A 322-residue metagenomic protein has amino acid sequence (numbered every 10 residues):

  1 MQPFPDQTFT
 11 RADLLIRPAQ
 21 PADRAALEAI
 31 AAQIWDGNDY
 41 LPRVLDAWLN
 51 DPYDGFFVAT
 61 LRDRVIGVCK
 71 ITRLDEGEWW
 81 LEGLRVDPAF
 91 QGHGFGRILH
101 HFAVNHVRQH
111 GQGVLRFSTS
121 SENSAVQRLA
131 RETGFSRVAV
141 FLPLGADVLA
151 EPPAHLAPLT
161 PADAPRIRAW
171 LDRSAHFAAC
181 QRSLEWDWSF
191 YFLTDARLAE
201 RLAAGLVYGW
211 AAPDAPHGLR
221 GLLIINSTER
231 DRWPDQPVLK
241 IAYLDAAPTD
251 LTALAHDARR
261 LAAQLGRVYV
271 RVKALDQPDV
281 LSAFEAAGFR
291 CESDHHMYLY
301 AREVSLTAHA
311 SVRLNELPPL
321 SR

Functional and structural regions predicted by a protein language model:
Q2-R43, V148-Y191, P318-R322: Short amphipathic alpha-helix that is part of the acyltransferase structural core
E28-R62, G67-L84, L223-D235: A conserved beta-strand-loop-helix scaffold within acyl/acetyltransferase catalytic domains
R73, S118-T119, S136-A150, R290-V304: Conserved catalytic-core motifs of GNAT/GCN5-like acyltransferases
L84-Q91, S120, L239-D250: A short, internal acetyl-CoA/4′-phosphopantetheine-binding micro-motif in the GNAT/acyltransferase core
F90, G94-F102, T249-D257: Conserved acetyl-CoA pyrophosphate-binding loop and the N-cap/start of the following alpha-helix in GNAT-like
R97, Q109, S121-A139, D276-E292: Conserved active-site alpha-helix within GNAT-family acetyltransferase domains
V107-E122, L129, Q264-A274: Conserved GNAT acetyl-CoA-binding A-motif
T133-P234: Amide-forming acyltransferase catalytic core, primarily the GNAT-like/NAT-type and related acyltransferase folds
